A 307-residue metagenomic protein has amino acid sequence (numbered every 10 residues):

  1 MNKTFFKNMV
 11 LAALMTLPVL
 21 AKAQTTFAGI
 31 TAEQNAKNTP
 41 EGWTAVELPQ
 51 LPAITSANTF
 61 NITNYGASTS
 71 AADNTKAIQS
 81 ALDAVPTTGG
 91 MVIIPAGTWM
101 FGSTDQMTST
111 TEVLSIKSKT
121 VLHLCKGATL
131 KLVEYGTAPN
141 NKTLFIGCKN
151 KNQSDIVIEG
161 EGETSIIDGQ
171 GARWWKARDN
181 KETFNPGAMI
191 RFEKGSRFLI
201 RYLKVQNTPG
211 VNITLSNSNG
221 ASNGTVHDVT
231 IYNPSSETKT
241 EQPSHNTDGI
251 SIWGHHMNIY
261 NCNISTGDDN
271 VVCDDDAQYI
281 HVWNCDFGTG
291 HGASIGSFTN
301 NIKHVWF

Functional and structural regions predicted by a protein language model:
M1-S118, A128-R201, S216-N217, S222 (+1 more regions): Extracellular "leader-to-stem" segments immediately downstream of a signal peptide or signal-anchor in secreted/lumenal
P95, D274, S294-G296: A cross-family glycoside hydrolase active-site/sugar-binding cleft signature
G97-W99, V205-G210: Short beta->alpha connector loops
V113, T143-L144, M189, V211-N212 (+3 more regions): Structural detector of coil-to-beta-strand junctions
K119, K126-G127, S154-S165, S196-N207 (+5 more regions): Right-handed parallel beta-helix
Y135, A172, H255, D276 (+1 more regions): Active-site beta-loop-alpha junctions enriched in small/polar residues
